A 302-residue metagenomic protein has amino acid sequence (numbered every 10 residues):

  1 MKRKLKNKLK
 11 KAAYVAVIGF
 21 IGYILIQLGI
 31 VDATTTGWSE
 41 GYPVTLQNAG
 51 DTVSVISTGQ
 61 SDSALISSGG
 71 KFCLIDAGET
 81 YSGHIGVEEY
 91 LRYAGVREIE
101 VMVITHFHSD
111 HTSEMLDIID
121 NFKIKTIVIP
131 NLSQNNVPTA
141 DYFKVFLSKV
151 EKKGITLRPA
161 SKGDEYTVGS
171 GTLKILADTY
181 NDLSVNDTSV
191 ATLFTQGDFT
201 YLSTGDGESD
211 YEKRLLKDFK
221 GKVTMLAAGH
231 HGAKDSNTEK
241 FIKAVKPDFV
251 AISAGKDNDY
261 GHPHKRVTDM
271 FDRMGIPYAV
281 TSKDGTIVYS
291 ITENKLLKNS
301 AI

Functional and structural regions predicted by a protein language model:
K2-I302: Non-globular, low-confidence helical/coil segments that flank catalytic cores
